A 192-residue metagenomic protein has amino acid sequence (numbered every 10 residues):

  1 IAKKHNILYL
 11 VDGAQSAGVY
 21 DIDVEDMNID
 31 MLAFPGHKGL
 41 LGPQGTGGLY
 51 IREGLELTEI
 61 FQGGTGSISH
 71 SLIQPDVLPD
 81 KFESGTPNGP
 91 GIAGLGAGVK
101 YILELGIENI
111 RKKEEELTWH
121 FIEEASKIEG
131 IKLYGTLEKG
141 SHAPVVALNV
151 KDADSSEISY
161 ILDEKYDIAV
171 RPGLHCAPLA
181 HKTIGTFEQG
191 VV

Functional and structural regions predicted by a protein language model:
I1-V192: Pyridoxal 5′-phosphate
